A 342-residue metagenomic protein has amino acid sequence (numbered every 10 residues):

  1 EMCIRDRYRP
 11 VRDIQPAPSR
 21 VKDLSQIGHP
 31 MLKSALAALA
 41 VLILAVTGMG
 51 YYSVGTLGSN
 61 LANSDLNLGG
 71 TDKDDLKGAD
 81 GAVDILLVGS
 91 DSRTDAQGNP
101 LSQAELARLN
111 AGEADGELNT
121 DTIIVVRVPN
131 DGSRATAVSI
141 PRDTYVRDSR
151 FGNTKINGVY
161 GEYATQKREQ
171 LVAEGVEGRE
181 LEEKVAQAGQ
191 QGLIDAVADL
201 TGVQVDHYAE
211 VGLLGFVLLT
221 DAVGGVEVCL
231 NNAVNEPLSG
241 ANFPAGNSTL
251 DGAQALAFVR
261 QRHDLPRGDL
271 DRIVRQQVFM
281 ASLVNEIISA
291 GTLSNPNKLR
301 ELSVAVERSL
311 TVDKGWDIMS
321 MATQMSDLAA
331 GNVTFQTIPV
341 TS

Functional and structural regions predicted by a protein language model:
M2-I4: Short, small-residue-biased leader/transition segments that mark boundaries at the very start of proteins
R7-S342: Non-catalytic, solvent-exposed segments at the cell envelope interface
